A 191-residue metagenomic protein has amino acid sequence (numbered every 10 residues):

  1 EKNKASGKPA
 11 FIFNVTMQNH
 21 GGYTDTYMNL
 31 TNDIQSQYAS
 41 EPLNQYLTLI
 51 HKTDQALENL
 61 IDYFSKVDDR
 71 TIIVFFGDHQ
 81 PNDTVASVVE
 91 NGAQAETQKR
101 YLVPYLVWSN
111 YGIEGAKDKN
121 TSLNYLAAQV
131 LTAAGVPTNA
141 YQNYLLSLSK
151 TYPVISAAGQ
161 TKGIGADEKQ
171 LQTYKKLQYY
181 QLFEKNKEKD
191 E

Functional and structural regions predicted by a protein language model:
E1-E191: Solvent-exposed soluble domains appended to multi-pass membrane proteins
